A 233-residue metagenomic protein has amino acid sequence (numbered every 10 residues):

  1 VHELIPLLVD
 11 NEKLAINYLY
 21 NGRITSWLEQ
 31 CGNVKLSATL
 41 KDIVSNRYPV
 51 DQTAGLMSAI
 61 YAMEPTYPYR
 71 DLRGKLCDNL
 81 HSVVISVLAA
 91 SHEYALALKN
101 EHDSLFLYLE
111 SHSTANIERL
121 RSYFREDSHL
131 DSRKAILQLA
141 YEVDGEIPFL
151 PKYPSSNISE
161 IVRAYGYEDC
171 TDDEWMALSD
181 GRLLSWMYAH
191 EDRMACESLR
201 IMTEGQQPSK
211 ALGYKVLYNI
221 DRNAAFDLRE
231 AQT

Functional and structural regions predicted by a protein language model:
V1-T233: Terminal, compositionally biased segments used for targeting/anchoring and flexible tails
